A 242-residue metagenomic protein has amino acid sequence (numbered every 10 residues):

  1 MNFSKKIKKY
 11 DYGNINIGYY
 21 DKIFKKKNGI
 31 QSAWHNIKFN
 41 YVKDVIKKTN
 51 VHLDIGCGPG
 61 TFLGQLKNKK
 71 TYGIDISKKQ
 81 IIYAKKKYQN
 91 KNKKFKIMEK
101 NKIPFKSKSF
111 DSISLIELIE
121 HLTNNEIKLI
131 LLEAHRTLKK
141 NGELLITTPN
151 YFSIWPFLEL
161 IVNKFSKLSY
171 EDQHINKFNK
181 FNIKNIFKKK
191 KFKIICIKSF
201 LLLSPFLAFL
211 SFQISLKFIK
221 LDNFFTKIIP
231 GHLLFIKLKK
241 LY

Functional and structural regions predicted by a protein language model:
M1-K106, S112-I116, K128-L131, G231-L234: Conserved N-terminal segment of class I S-adenosyl-L-methionine
F3-G18, K27-N36, T123-T137, E143-L241: S-adenosyl-L-methionine-dependent methyltransferase catalytic module, highlighting the catalytic core
E117-H121: Short catalytic micro-motifs in class I SAM-dependent methyltransferases
